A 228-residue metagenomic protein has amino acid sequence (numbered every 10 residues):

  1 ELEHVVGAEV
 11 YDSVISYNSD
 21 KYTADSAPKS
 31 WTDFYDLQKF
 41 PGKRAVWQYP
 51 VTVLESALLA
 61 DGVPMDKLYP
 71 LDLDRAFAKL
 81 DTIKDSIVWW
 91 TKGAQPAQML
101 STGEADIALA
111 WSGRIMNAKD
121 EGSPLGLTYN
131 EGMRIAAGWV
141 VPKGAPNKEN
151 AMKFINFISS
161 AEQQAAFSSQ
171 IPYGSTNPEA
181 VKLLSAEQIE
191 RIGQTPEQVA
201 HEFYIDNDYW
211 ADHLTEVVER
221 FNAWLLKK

Functional and structural regions predicted by a protein language model:
E1-S101: Extracytoplasmic ligand-binding site segments that recognize negatively charged/polar headgroups
S13, K21-T23, P50-V53, G113-M116 (+3 more regions): Solvent-exposed loop/turn segments at secondary-structure junctions within structured extracellular/periplasmic domains
V14-K21, L59-G62, A136-K148, A166 (+1 more regions): A bilobed periplasmic-binding-protein/Venus flytrap-type ligand-binding module shared by bacterial periplasmic
L73-T82, K119-A145, V181: Periplasmic-binding protein-like
P96-M99, I115, A151, Q163-Q164: Short, hydrophobic alpha-helical packing/hinge segments within bilobed ligand-binding/sensory domains
Q98, E197-K228: Conserved C-terminal helix/tail region of periplasmic/extracytoplasmic solute-binding proteins
S101-T102, I107-P124: A ligand-binding cleft/hinge motif common to bilobed small-molecule-binding domains
P142-E202: Mature extracytoplasmic/periplasmic domains
